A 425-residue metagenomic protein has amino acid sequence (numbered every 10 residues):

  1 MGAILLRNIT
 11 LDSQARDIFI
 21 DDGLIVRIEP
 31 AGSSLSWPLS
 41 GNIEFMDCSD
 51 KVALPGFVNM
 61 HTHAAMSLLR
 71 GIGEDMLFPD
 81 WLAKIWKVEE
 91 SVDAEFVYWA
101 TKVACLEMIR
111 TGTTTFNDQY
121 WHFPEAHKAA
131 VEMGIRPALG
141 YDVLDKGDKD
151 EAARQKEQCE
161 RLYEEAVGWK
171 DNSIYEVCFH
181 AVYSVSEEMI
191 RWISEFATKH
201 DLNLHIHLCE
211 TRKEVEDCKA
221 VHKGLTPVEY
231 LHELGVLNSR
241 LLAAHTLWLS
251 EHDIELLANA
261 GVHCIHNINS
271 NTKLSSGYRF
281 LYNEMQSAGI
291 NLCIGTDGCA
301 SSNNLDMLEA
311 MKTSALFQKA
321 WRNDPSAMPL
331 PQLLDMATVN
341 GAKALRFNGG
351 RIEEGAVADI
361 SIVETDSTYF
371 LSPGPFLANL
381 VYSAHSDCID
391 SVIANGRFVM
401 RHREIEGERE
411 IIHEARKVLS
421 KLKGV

Functional and structural regions predicted by a protein language model:
M1-R16, I20-D21, A31, T338-V425: Active-site microenvironment of metallo-dependent hydrolases
G2-N8, W37-D80, K102, L106-R110: Replace "His-x-His-based motif
G56-T62, F116-D118, P137-G140, Y175-F179 (+4 more regions): Hydrophobic faces of well-ordered beta-strands that scaffold small-molecule active sites in alpha/beta enzyme cores
L68-W99, L106, M133-D148, R212-R240 (+2 more regions): Active-site gating loops and adjacent loop-to-helix segments of metal-dependent hydrolytic enzymes
R70-I135, E157-W169, K417-G424: Alpha-helical scaffold segments that flank or form the walls of functional sites
A126-L247: Metal-coordinating catalytic core of metallo-dependent amide/deamination hydrolases
R212-L225, D253-A258, S275-M285, S302-K319 (+1 more regions): Histidine/acidic-residue-rich catalytic or RNA/ligand-binding cores of hydrolases and nuclease-related proteins
E233-R240, Y282-S367, V381-A384: His/Asp/Glu-enriched, well-ordered alpha-helical/loop segment that forms or immediately abuts the divalent-metal
